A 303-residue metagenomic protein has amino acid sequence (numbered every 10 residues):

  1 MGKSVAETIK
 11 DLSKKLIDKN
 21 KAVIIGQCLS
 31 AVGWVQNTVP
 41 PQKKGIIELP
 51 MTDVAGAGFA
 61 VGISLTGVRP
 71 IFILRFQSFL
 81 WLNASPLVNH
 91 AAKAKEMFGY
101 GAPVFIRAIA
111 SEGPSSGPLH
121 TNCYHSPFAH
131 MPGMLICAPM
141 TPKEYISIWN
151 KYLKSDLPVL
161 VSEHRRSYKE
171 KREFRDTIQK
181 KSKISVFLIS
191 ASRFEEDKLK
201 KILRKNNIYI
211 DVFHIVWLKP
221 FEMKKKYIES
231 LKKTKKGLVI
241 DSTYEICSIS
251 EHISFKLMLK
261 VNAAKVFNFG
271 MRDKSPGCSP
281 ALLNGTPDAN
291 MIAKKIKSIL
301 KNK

Functional and structural regions predicted by a protein language model:
M1-P158, S162, S167-K169, N284-G285 (+1 more regions): Thiamine diphosphate
G26-P41, G56, G99-A102, H164-K303: Thiamine diphosphate
